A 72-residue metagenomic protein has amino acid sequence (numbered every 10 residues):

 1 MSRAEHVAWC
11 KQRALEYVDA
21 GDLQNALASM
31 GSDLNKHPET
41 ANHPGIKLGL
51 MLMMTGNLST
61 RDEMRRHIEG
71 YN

Functional and structural regions predicted by a protein language model:
M1-G31: N-terminal acidic leader/helix
Y17, G21, L34-A41, N57 (+1 more regions): Short, flexible helical or helix-coil boundary motifs
A28-M53: Short, charge-rich amphipathic alpha-helical segments embedded in non-transmembrane helical bundles/solenoids
L52-N72: Alpha-helical linker/edge segments of TPR/alpha-solenoid repeat scaffolds and analogous pre-/post-domain helices
